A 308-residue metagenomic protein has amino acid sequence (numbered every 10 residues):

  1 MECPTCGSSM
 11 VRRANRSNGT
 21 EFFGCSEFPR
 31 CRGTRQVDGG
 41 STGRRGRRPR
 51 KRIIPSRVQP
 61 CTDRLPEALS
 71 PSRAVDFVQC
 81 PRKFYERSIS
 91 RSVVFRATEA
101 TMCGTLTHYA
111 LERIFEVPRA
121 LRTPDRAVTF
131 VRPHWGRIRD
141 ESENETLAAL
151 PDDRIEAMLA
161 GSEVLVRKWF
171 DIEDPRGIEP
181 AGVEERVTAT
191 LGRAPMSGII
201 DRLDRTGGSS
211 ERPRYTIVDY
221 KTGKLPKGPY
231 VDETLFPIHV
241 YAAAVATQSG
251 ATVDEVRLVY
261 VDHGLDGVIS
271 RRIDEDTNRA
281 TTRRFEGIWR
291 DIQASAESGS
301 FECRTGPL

Functional and structural regions predicted by a protein language model:
M1-R50, T282-P307: Basic, low-complexity terminal or inter-domain segments flanking catalytic cores
C6, S41-T101: C-terminal, charged and often intrinsically disordered regions of DNA end-processing helicases and nucleases
Q59, D125, A244-L308: Metal-dependent nuclease catalytic regions and adjoining charged, substrate-binding loops involved in nucleic-acid end
V78-E86, E211-D219, Y260: Active-site-adjacent bridging/hinge elements
R91-E99, E116-R122, K227-G228, G299-C303: Short, polar/flexible loop-turn hinges at active-site or ligand-entry regions and domain interfaces
E99, C103, T107, M158 (+3 more regions): Hydrophobic (often cysteine-bearing) scaffold residues that line and stabilize catalytic clefts of nucleotide/cofactor
A110-V183: A non-catalytic, helix-rich entry segment at domain boundaries
G182-A243: Non-catalytic protein-protein interaction segments used by genome-maintenance enzymes to assemble and couple activities
